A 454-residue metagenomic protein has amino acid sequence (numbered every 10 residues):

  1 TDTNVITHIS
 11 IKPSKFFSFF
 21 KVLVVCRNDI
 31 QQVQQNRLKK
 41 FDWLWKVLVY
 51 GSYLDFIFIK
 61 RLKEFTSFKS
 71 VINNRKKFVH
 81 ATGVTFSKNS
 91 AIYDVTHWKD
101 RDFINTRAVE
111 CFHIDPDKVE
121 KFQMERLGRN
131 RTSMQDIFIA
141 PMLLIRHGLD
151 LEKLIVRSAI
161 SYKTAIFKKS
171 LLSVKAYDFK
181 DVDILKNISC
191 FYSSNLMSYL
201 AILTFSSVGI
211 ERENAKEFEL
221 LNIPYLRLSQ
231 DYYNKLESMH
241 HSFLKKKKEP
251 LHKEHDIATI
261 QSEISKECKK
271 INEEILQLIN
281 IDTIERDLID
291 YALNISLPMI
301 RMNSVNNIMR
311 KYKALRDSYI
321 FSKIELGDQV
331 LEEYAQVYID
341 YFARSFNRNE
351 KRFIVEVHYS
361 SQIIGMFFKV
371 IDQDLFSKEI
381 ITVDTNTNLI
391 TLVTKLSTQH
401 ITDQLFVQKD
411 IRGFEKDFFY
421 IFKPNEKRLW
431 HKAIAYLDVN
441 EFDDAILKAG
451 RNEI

Functional and structural regions predicted by a protein language model:
D2-L38, D42, E213-K216: A conserved structural/catalytic subdomain of Rossmann-like adenosyl-cofactor enzymes
F16, F122-M124, Y225: Extended accessory and catalytic-adjacent subdomains in large enzymes
F20-L23, R27-N28, L38-S87, D100 (+2 more regions): Non-catalytic DNA-recognition/assembly elements of restriction-modification systems
N28-D181: Polyanion-binding catalytic cores of nucleic-acid enzymes and NTP/SAM-utilizing transferases
L62, I139, T164-K168, V182 (+7 more regions): Conserved structured core elements
H113-D117, L149-F167, K186, C190 (+4 more regions): Short, ligand-facing micro-motifs at secondary-structure edges
F138-D150, L171-S198, L221, Y225-M239: C-terminal substrate/ligand-recognition segments
A159, S170-L171, L196-N222, H255 (+2 more regions): Glycine-anchored helix-breaking recognition loops at helix->coil/strand junctions
